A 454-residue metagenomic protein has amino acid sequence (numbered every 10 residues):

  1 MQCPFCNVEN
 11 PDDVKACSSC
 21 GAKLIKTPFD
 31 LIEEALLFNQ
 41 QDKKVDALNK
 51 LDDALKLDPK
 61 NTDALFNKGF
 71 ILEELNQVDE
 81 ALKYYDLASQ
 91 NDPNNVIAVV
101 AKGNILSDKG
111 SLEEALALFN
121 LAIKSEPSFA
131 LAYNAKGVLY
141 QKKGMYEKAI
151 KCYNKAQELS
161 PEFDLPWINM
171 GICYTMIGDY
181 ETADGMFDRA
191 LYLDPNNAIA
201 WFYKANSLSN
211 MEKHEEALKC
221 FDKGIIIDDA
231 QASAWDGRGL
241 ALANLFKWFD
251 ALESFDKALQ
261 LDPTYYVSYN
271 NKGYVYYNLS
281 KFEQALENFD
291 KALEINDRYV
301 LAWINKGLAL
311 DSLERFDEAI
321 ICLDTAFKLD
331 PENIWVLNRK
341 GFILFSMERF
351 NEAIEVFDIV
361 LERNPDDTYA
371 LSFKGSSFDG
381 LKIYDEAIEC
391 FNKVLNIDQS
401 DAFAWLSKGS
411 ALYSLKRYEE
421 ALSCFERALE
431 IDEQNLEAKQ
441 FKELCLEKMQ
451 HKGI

Functional and structural regions predicted by a protein language model:
C3-C6, C17-C20: Short cysteine-rich clusters marking metal-coordination/redox-active sites
K15, Q434-I454: Terminal, low-structured helical/coil segments at or just beyond the last alpha-helical repeat
G21-D30: Short Cys/His-rich micro-motifs in 6-15 aa windows
I32-L36, Q40, D63-E73, I97-D108 (+10 more regions): Conserved alpha-helical positions within TPR/SEL1-like repeat arrays
